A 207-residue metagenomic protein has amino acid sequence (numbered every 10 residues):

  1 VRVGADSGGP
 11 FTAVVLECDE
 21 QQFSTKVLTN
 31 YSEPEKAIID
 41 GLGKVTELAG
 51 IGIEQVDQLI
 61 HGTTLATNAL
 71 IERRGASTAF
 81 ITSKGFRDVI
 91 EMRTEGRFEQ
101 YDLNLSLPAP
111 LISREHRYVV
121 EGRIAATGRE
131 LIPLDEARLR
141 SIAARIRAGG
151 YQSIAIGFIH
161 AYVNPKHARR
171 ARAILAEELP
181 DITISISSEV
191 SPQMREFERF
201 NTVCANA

Functional and structural regions predicted by a protein language model:
V1-A207: N-terminally biased helix-coil "hinge/interface" segments that flank
